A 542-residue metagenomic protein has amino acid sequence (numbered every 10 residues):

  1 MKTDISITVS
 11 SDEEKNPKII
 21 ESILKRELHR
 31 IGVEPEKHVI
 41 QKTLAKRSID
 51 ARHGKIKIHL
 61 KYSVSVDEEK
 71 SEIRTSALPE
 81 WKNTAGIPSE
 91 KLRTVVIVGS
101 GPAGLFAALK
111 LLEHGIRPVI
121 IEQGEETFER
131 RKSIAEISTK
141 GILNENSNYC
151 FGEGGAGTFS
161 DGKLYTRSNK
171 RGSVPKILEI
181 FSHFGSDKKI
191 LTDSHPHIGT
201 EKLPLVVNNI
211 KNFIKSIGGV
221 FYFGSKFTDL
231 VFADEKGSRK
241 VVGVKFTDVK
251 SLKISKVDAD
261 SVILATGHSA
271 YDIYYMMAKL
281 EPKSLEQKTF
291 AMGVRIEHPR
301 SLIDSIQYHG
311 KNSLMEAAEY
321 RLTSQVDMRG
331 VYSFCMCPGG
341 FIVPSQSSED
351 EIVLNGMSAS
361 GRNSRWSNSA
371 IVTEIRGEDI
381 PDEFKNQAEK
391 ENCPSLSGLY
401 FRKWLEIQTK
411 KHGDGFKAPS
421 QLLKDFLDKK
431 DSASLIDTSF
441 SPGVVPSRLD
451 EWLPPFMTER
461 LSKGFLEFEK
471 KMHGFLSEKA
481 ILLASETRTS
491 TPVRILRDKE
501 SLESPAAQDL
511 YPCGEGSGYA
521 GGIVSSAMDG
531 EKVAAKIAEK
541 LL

Functional and structural regions predicted by a protein language model:
M1-I56, V64-F159, K163-L542: Residues forming the flavin
